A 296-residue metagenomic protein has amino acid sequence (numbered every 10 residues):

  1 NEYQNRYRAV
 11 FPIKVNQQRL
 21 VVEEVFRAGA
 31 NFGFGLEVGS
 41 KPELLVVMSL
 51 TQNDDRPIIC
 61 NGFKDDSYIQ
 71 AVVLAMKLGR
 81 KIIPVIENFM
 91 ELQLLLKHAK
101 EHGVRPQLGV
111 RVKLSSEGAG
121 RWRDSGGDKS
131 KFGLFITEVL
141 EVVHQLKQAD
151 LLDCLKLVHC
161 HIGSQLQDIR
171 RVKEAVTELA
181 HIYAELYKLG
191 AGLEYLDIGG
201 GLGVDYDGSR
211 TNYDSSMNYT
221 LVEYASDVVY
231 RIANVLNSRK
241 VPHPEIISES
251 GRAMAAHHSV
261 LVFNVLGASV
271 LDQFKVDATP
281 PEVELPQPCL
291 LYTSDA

Functional and structural regions predicted by a protein language model:
R8-Y195, V204, Y219-E223, R231: Active-site-proximal beta-alpha core segment in soluble small-molecule metabolic enzymes
H159-H161, Y195-G203, H243-H258: A glycine-rich phosphate-binding loop feature that marks nucleotide/adenosyl-phosphate handling sites
L166-E174, D205-E223, A253-A268: Short glycine/threonine-rich loop-to-helix capping motif typified by GTGT followed within a few residues by an Asp-Pro
H243, S269, Q273-P281: Catalytic or ion-translocation cores adjacent to nucleophile or general acid/base/metal-coordination motifs in diverse
P286-P288: Charged, amphipathic alpha-helical linkers/stalks
Y292-A296: Conserved small/polar residues in nucleotide/adenosyl-binding loops
